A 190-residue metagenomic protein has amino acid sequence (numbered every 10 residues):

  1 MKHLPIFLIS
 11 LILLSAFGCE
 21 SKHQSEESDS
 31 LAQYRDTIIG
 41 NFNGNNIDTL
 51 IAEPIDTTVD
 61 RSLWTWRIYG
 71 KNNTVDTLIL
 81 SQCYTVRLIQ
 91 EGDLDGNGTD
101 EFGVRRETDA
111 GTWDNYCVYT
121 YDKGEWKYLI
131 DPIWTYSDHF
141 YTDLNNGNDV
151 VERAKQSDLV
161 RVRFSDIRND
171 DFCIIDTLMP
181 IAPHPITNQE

Functional and structural regions predicted by a protein language model:
M1-L4: Positively charged n-region of N-terminal signal peptides that target proteins for export
F7-S15: Bacterial N-terminal signal peptides
I9, E20-F42, C117-E190: Acidic, small-residue rich beta-repeat scaffolds with periodic aromatic anchors
C19-V86, L178, A182-E190: Terminal domain-start segments
G44-E53, D95-R106, D158-R161: Acidic/hydrophobic-patterned starts of short beta strands in beta-sheet-rich repeat architectures
D60-W66, G111-V118, D170-C173: Structural motif
Q82-R87, I133-S137: Short coil/turn segments at the loop-to-beta-strand junctions that recur within blades of beta-propeller repeat folds
E91-L94, T99-I133: Surface-exposed, polar helix/loop patches in the mature regions of secreted/periplasmic/lumenal proteins that form
